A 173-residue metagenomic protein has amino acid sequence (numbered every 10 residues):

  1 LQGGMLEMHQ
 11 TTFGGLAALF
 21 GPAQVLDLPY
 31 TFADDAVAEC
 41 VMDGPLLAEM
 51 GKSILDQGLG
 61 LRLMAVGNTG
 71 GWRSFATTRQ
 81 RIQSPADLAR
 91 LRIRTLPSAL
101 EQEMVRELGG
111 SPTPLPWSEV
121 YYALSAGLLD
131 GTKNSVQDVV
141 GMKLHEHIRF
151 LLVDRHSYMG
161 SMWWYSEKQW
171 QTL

Functional and structural regions predicted by a protein language model:
Q2, F13-G21, S118-S125, T132-F150: A ligand-binding cleft/hinge motif common to bilobed small-molecule-binding domains
E7, T12-S111, A123, L144 (+2 more regions): Contiguous mixed-secondary-structure segments that line small-molecule binding/active-site clefts of soluble domains
T113-P116: Short acidic-hydrophobic, aromatic-tinged amphipathic segments that line or gate anion-handling sites
